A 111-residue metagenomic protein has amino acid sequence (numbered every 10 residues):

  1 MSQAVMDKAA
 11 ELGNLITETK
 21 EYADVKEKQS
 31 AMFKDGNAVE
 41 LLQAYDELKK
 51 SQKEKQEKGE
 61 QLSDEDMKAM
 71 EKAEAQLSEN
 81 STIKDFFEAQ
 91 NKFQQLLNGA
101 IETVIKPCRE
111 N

Functional and structural regions predicted by a protein language model:
M1-N111: Terminal, compositionally biased segments used for targeting/anchoring and flexible tails
